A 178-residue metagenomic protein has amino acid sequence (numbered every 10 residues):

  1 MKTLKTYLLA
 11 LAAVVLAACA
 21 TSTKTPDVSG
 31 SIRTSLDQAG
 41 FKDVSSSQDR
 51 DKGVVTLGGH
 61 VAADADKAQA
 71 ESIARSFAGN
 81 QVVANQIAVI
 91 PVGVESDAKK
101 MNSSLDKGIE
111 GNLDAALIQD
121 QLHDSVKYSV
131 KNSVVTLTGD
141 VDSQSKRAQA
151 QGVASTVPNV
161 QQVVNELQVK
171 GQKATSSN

Functional and structural regions predicted by a protein language model:
K2-N178: N-terminal targeting leaders
